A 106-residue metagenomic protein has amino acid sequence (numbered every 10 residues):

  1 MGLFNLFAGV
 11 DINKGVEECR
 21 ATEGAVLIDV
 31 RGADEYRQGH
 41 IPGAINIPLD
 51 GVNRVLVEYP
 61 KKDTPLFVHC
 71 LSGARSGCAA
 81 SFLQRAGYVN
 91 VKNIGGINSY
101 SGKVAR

Functional and structural regions predicted by a protein language model:
G2-E18, T22-A25, A33-T64, A74-R106: Rhodanese-like catalytic fold shared by cysteine-dependent sulfurtransferases and DSP/PTP-type phosphatases
D29: N-terminal glycine-rich beta->alpha transition that marks the start or flank of a dinucleotide-binding site
H69: Short, surface-exposed ligand- or partner-binding patches at beta-edge/loop junctions that are enriched in aromatics
